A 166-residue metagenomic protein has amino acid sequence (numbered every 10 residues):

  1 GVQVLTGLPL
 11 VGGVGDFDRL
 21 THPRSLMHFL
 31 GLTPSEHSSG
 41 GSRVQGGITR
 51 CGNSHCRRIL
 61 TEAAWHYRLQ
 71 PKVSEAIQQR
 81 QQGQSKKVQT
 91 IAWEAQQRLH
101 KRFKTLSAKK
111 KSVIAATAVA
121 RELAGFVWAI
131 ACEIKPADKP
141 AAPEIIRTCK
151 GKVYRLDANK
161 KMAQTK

Functional and structural regions predicted by a protein language model:
V4, P9-A108, T165: Phosphate-backbone recognition surface of nucleic-acid-processing proteins
G41, Q45, Q78-K166: Low-complexity, acidic/Ser/Thr- and charged residue-rich accessory regions of DNA metabolism proteins
